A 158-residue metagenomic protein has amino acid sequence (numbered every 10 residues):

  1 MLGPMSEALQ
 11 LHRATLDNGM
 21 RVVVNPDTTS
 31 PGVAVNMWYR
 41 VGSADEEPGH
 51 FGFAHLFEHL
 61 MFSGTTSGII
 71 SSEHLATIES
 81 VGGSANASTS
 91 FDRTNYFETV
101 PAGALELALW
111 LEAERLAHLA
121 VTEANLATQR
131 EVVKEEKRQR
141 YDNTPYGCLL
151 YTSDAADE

Functional and structural regions predicted by a protein language model:
P4-S30: N- or domain-start disorder-to-order transition segments that initiate the globular core
G19, H55, Y96, E112 (+1 more regions): Divalent metal-coordination and catalytic microenvironments
T29-S30, S43, A102-A104: Solvent-exposed loop/turn segments at secondary-structure junctions within structured extracellular/periplasmic domains
A34-T99, N143: M16/MPP (pitrilysin/insulinase) zinc-metallopeptidase core fold and M16-derived inactive scaffolds
S63-S67, T99-V132: M16/insulysin-pitrilysin zinc metalloprotease superfamily fold
V132-L150: Short acidic/His-enriched helical or mixed secondary-structure segments at domain edges of catalytic enzymes and some
Y151-A156: Conserved small/polar residues in nucleotide/adenosyl-binding loops
